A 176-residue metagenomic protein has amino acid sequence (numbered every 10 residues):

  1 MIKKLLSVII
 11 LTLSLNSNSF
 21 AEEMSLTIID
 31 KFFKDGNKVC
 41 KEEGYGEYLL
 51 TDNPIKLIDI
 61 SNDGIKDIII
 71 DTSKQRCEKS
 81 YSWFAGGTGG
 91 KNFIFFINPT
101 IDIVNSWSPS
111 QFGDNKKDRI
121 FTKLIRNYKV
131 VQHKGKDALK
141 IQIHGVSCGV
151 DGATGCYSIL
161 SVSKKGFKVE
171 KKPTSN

Functional and structural regions predicted by a protein language model:
M1-E22: Classical Sec-dependent N-terminal signal peptides that target proteins to the secretory pathway
L5, A21-I29, K38-V39, E43 (+1 more regions): Acidic, small-residue rich beta-repeat scaffolds with periodic aromatic anchors
E22-I28, F32, E78-P109, T154-K165: Beta-propeller blade repeat segments, especially FG-GAP/WD-type strand-to-loop junctions in 6- to 7-bladed propeller
K34-D52: An N-terminal domain-cap segment
E47-K56, I125-Y128: Signature of short aromatic-glycine-proline-rich micro-motifs recurring in repeat-based ectodomains
N53-D59, S73-A85: Short secondary-structure capping micro-motifs at structural edges
I60-S73, K134-H144: Acidic/hydrophobic-patterned starts of short beta strands in beta-sheet-rich repeat architectures
T72-R76, I97-T100, Q142-C148: Short, flexible beta-strand-to-coil junctions
